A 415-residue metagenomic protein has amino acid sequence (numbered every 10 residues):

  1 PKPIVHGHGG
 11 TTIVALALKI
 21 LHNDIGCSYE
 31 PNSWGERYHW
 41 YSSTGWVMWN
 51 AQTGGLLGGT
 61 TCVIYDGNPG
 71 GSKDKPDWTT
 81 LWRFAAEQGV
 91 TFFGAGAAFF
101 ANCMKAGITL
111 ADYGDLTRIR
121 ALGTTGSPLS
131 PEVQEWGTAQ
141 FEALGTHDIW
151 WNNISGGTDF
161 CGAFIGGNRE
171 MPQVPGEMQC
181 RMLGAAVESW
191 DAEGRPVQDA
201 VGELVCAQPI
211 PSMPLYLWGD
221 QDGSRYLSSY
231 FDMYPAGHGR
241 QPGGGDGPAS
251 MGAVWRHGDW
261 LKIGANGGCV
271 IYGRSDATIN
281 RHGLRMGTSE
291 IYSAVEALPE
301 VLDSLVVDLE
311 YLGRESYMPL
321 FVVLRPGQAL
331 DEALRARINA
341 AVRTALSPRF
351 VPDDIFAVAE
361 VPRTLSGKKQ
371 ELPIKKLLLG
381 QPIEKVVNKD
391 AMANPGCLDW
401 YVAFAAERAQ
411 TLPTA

Functional and structural regions predicted by a protein language model:
P1-I13: Conserved AMP-binding A3 loop
G10-R37, G45-T91, A106-G107: Conserved AMP-binding/adenylation subdomain of ANL enzymes
S43, Y65-G70, E87-W136, N152-D159 (+1 more regions): Adenylate-forming
T61, T91, R120, I149 (+2 more regions): Short acidic/polar active-site loop segments enriched in Thr and Asp
K73-D74, A86, F93, I210-P211 (+7 more regions): AMP-binding/adenylate-forming catalytic core of the ANL superfamily
R118, E300-D303, E360: Glycine-centered tight turns that cap/initiate beta-strands
R120-L122, L129-G268, S275-T278, I291: Conserved AMP-binding/adenylate-forming
G313, T344-K369, Q381-T411: AMP-binding/adenylate-forming catalytic domain of the ANL superfamily
